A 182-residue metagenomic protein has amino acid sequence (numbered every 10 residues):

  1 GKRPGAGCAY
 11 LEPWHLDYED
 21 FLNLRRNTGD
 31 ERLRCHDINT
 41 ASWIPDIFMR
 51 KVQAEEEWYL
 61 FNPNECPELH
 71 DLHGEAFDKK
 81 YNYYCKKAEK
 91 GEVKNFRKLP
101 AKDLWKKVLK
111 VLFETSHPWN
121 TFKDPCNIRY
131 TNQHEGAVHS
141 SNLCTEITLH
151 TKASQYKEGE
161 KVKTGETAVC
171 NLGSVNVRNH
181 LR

Functional and structural regions predicted by a protein language model:
G1-S174, L181: Active-site cavity-forming subdomains of large catalytic enzyme subunits
